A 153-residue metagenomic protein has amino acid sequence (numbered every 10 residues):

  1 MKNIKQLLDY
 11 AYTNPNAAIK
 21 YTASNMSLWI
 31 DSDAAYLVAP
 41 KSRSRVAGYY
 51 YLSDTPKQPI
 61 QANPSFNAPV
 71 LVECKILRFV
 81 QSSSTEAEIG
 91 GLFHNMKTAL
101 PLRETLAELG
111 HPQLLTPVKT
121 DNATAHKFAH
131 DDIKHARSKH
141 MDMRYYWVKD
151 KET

Functional and structural regions predicted by a protein language model:
M1-N16: C-terminal reverse transcriptase regions that engage the nucleic-acid substrate
K2, K20, L115-K119: Beta-strand segments within the central parallel beta-sheet cores of soluble alpha/beta enzyme folds
N16-M26, A107-H111: A short acidic-Thr-Gly-centered motif at the start of a beta-strand
Y21, M26-K41: Two-metal-ion RNase H-like nuclease active-site motif
S32-A34, D54, T120-N122: Residues immediately flanking
A34-R43, G48, T124-H126: Short acidic, Gly/Ser-rich segments with clustered Asp/Glu that frequently serve as metal-coordination loops in enzyme
D54-G90: A short, polar/acidic, helix/strand-boundary loop motif
R78-T153: RNase H-like nuclease module associated with reverse transcription
